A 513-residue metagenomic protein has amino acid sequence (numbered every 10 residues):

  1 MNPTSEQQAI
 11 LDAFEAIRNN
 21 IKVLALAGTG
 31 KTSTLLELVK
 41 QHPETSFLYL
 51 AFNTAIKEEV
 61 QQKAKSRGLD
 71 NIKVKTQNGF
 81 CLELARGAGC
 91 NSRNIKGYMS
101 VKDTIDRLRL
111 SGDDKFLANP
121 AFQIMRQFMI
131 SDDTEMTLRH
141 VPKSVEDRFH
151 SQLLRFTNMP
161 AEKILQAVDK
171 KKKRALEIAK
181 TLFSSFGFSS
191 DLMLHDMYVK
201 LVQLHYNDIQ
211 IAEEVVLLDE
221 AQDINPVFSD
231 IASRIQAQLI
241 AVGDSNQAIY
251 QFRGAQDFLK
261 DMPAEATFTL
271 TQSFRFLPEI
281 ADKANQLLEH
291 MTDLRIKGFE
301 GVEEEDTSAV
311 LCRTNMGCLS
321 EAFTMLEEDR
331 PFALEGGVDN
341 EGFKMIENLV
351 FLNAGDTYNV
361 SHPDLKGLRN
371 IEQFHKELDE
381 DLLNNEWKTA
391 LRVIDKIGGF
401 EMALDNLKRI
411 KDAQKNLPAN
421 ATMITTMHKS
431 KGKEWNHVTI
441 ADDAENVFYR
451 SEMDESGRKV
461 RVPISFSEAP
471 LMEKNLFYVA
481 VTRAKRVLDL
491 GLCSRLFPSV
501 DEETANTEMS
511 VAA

Functional and structural regions predicted by a protein language model:
M1-S92, N285, T482: P-loop NTPase Walker
P3-D12, A16, N20-V23, D169-D257 (+1 more regions): Conserved helicase NTPase motor core
V23-L35, F52-A55, V215, Q222-E300 (+6 more regions): Conserved helicase motor core of SF1/SF2 NTP-dependent helicases
A51-T134, L326-D329, A333-E341: Conserved P-loop NTPase-based nucleic-acid remodeling module centered on helicase motor cores
T76, M193, Y198, N420-H428: Conserved two-lobed SF2 helicase motor
C90-L182, T357-D381: ATP-hydrolysis module of ASCE/P-loop NTPase motor domains, specifically the Walker B Asp-Glu catalytic pair
E135-N207, L391-L417: Conserved helicase NTPase catalytic core signature
V350-D489: Conserved helicase C-terminal RecA-like lobe
